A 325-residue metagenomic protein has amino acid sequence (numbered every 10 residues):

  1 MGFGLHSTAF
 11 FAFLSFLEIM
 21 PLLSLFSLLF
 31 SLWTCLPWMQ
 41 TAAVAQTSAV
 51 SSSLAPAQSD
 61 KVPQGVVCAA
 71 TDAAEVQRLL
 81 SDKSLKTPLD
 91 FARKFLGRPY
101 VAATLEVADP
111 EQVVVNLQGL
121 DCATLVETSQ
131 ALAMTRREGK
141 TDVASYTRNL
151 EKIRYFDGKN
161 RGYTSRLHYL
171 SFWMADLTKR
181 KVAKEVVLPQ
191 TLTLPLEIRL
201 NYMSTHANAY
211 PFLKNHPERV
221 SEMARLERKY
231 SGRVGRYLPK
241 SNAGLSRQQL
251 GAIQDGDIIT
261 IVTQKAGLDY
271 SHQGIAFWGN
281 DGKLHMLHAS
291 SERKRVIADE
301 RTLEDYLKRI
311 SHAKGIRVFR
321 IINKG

Functional and structural regions predicted by a protein language model:
L23-W38: Bacterial N-terminal signal peptides
A43-A45, A57: Boundary at the C-terminal end of the N-terminal hydrophobic targeting segment
S51-Q130, M134: Cationic-aromatic interfacial patches
Y100-R233, G282, H288-S291: Acidic/His-rich structured neighborhood in mature extracellular/periplasmic domains
L238-Q249, T263: Short alpha-helix capping/helix-loop boundary micro-motifs
A252-I253: Short, well-ordered loop/turn sites that connect or cap secondary structure elements
I259-G325: C-terminal soluble interaction/assembly domains
